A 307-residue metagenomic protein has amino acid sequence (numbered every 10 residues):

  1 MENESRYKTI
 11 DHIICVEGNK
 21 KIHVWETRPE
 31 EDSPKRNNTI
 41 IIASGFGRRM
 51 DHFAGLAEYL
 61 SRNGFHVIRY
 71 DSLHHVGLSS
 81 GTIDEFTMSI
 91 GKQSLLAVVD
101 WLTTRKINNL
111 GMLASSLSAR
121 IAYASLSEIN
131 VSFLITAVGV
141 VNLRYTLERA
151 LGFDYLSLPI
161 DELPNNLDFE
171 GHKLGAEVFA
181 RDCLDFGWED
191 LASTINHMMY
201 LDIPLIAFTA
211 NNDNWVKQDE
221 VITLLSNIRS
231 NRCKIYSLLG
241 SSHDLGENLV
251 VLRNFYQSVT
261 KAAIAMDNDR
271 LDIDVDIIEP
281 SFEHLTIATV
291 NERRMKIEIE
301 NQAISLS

Functional and structural regions predicted by a protein language model:
M1-D32: N-terminal cap/lid segment of alpha/beta-hydrolase-fold proteins
G45-E58, D219: The serine-hydrolase catalytic nucleophile loop
L56, I203, K217-S226: Short alpha-helix in the alpha/beta-hydrolase fold that links the catalytic acid
A57-S80: Conserved alpha/beta-hydrolase
V76-I107: Catalytic nucleophile-loop/oxyanion-hole region of alpha/beta-hydrolase and closely related hydrolase-like folds
I129-A180: Hydrolase active-site cap/lid region
Y200-D202, A207-T209, D213: Short beta-strand/loop motif that positions the catalytic acidic residue of the alpha/beta-hydrolase fold
S241-N254: Catalytic histidine-centered segment of alpha/beta-hydrolase-like enzymes
